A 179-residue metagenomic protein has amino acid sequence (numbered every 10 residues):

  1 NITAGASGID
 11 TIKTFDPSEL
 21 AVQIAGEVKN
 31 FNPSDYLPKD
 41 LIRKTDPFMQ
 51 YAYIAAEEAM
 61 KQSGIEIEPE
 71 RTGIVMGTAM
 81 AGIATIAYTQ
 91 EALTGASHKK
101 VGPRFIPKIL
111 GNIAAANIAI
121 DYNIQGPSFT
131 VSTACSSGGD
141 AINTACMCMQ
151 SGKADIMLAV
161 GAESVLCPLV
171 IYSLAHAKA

Functional and structural regions predicted by a protein language model:
N1-P127, M147-Q150, L166, S173-A179: Conserved "HGTGT" condensation-loop signature of ketosynthase/thiolase-family condensing enzymes that catalyze
V75-T78, T130-S132, M157-E163: Short beta-strand segments
V131-C135, Q150: Glycine-rich, Trp-frequent "lid" loop and neighboring beta-strands that shape and gate the flavin cofactor pocket
G138: Short conserved active-site loop signatures built around small residues
A141: Active-site histidine-anchored catalytic micro-motif
T144: Internal active-site segments that recognize and position negatively charged phosphoryl groups and nucleotide moieties
K153-D155: Short, high-confidence coil segments that cap the C-terminus of an alpha-helix and link into the following beta-strand
